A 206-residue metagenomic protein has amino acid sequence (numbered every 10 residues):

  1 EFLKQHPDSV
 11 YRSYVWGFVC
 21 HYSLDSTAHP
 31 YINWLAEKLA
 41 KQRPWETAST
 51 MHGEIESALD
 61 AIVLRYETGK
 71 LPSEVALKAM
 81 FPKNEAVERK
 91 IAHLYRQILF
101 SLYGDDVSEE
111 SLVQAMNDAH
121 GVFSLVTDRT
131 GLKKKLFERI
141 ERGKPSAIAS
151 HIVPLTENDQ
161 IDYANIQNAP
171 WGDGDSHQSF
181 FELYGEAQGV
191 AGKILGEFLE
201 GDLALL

Functional and structural regions predicted by a protein language model:
E1-G17, Y22-L206: N-terminal leader/auxiliary helical segments
